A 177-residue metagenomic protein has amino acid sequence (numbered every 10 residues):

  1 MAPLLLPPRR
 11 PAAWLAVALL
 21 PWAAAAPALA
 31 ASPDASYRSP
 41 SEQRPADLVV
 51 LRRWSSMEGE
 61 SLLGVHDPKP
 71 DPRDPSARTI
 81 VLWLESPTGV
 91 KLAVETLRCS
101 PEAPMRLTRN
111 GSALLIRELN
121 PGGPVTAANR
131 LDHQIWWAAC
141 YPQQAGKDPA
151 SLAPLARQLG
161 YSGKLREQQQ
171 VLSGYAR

Functional and structural regions predicted by a protein language model:
A2-L15: Bacterial N-terminal signal peptides that target proteins for export
L5, L29-R177: N-terminal secretory-pathway/extracellular module detecting exported/lumenal segments and adjacent signal-anchor/first
A13-A24: Bacterial N-terminal signal peptides
